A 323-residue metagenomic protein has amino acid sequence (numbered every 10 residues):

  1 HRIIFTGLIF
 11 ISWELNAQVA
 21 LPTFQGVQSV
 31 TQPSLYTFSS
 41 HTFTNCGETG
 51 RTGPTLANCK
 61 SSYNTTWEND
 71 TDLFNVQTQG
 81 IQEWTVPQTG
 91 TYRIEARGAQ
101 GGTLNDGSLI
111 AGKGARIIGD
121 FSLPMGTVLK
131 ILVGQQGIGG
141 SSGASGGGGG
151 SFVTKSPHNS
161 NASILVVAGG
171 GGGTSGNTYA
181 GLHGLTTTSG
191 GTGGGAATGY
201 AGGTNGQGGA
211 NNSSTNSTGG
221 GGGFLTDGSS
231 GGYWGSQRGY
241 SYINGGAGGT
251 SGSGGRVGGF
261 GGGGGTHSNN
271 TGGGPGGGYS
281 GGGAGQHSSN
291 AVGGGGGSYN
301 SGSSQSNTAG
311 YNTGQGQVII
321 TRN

Functional and structural regions predicted by a protein language model:
H1-T71, T78-Q79, Q305-N323: Enriched but not universal
L35, N69, L73-V76, I81-Y92 (+3 more regions): Extracellular and analogous surface-interaction loops
T91-Q100: A short beta-strand element within beta-rich, extracytoplasmic domains of secreted/secretory-pathway proteins
I94, G126-Q135, G316, R322: Short, well-structured beta-strand segments within conserved domains
Q100-N105, G137-S141: Extended, low-complexity, turn-rich repeat/linker tracts enriched in Gly/Pro/Ser/Thr and Asp/Glu that occur
A111-S230: Secretome/extracellular-domain signature
G195, G199-N270, G274-P275: Acidic, glycine-rich loop-and-strand cores that form catalytic or ligand-binding grooves in diverse globular domains
N244-N323: Extracellular low-complexity, Gly/Ser/Thr-rich intrinsically disordered linkers and protease-sensitive activation/hinge
